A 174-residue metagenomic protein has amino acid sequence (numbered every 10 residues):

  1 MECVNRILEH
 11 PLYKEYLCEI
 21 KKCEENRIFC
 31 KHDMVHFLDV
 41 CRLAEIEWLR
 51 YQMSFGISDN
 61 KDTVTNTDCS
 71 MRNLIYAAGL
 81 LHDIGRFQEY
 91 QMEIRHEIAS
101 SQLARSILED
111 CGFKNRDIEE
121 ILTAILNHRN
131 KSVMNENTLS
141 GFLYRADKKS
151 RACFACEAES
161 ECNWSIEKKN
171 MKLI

Functional and structural regions predicted by a protein language model:
M1-I174: Metal-dependent phosphohydrolase cores
